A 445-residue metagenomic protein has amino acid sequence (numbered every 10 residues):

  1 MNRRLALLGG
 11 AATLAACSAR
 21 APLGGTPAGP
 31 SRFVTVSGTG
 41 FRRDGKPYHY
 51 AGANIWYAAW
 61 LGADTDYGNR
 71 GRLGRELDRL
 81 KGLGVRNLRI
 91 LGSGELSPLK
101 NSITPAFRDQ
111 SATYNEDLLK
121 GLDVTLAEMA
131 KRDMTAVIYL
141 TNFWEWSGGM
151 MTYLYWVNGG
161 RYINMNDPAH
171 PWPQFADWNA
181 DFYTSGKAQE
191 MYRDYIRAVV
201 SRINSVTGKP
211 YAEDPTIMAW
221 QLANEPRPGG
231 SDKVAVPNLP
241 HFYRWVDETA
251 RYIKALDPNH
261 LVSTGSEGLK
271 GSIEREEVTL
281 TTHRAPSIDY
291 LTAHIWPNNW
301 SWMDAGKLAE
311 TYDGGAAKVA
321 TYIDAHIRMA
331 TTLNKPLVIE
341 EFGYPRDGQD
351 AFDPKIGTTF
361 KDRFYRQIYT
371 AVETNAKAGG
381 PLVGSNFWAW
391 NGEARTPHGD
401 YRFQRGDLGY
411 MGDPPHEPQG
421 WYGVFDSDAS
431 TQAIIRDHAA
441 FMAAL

Functional and structural regions predicted by a protein language model:
M1-T13: N-terminal secretory signal peptides and thylakoid transit peptides that target proteins across membranes
R3-L5, A21, I90, A439: Hydrophobic alpha-helical segments, especially transmembrane helices and their immediate juxtamembrane helical caps
A21-A28: Short, low-complexity, disordered segments immediately C-terminal to signal peptides in bacterial exported proteins
G29-M303, T311-P336, F342-R363, Q367 (+5 more regions): Active-site mouth of glycoside hydrolases
L445: Histidine-centered catalytic/metal-binding microenvironments
